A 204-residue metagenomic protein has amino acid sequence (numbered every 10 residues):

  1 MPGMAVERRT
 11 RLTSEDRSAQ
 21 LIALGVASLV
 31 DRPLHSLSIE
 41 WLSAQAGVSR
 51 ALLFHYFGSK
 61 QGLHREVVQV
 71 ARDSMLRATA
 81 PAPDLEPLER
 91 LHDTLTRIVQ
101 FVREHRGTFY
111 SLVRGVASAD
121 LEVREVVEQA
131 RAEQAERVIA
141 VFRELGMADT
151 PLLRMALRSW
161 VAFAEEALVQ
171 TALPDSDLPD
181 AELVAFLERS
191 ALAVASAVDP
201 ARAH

Functional and structural regions predicted by a protein language model:
M1-D16, A201-H204: N-terminal intrinsically disordered/low-complexity leader segments
D16-A27, D31-R32, Q45, G62-L85 (+6 more regions): Alpha-helical structural segments
L37-Q45, L53: Append "Primarily bacterial transcriptional regulators
F54-G58: Base-recognition residues in the alpha-helical recognition helix of bacterial helix-turn-helix
L76, L121-G146, P151-A162, E166-V169 (+1 more regions): Amphipathic alpha-helical packing segments from all-alpha helical-bundle domains
V102-E125, I139, E166-L173: Amphipathic alpha-helical segments used for helix-helix packing
